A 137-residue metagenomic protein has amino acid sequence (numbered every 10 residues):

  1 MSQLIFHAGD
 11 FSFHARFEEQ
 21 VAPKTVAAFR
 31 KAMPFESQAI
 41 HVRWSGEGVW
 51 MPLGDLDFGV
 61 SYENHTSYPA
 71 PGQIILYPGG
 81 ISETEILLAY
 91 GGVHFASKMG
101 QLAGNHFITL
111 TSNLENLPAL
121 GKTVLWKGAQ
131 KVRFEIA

Functional and structural regions predicted by a protein language model:
M1-L4: Short structural boundary motif marking the start of a folded domain
H7, F17-A137: Glycine-rich active-site loops that engage anionic ligands at enzyme catalytic sites
A8-S12: Glycine-centered tight beta-turn/hairpin loop motif at sheet-sheet or coil-to-beta transitions
